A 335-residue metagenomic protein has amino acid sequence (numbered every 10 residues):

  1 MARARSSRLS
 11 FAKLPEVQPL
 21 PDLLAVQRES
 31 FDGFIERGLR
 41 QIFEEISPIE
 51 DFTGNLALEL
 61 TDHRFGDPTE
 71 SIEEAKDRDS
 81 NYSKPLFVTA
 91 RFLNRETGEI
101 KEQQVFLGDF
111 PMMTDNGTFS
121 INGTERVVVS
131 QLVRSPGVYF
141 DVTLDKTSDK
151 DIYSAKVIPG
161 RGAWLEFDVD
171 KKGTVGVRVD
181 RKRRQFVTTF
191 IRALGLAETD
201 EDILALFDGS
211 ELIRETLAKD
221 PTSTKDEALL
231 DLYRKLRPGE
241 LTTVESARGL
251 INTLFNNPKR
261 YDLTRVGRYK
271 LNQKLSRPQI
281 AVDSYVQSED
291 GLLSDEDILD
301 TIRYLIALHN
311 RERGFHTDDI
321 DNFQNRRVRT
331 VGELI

Functional and structural regions predicted by a protein language model:
M1-L334: N-terminal non-catalytic structural scaffold regions of very large proteins
